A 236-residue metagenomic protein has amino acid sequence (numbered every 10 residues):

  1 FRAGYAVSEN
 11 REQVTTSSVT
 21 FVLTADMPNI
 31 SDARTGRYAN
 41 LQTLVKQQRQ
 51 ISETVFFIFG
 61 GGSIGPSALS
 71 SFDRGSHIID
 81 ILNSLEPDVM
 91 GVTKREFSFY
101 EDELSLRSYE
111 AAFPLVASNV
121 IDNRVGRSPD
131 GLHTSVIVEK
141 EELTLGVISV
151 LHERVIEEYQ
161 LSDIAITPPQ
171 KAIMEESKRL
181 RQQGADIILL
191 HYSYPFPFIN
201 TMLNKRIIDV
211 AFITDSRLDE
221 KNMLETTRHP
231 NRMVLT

Functional and structural regions predicted by a protein language model:
F1-T236: Acidic, metal/ion-coordinating pockets
